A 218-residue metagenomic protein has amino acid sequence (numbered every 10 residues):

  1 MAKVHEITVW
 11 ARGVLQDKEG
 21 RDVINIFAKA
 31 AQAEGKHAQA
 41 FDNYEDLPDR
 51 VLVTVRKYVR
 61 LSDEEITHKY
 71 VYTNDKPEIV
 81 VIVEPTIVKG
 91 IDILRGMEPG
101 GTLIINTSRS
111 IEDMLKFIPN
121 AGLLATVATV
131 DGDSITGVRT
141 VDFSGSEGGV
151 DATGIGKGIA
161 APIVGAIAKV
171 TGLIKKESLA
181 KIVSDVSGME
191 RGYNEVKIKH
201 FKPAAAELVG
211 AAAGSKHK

Functional and structural regions predicted by a protein language model:
M1-K218: Active-site cofactor/cluster-binding pocket
